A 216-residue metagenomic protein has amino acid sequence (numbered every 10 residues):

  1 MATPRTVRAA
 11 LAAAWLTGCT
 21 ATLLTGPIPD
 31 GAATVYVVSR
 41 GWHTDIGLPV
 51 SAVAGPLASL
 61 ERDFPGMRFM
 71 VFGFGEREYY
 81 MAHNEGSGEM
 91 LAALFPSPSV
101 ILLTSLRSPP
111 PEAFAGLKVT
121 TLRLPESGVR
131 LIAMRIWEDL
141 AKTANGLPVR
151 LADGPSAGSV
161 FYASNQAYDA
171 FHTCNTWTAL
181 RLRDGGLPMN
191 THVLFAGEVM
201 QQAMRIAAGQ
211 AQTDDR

Functional and structural regions predicted by a protein language model:
M1-A10: Bacterial N-terminal signal peptides that target proteins for export
T17-G18: C-terminal motif of bacterial Sec signal peptides marking the signal peptidase cleavage site
A21: Short, conserved catalytic or interaction motifs in soluble domains
L24-T25, G31-T34, V38, V50-A163: Non-catalytic ligand/cofactor/substrate-binding and regulatory segments of enzyme domains
D30-G31, R216: N-terminal low-complexity, Pro/Thr/Ser-rich intrinsically disordered segments that act as propeptides or flexible
I46-G47: Short beta-strand scaffold segments in enzyme catalytic cores
E138-R216: Activation targets extended, charge/polar-rich intrinsically disordered C-terminal tails
